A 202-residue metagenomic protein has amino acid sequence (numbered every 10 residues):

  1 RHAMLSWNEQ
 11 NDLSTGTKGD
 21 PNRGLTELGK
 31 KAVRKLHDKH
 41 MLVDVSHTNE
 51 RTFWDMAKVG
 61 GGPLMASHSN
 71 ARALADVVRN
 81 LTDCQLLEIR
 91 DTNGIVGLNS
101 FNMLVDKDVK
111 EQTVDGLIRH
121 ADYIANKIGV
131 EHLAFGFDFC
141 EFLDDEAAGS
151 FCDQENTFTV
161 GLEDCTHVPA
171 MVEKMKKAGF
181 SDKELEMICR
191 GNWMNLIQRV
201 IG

Functional and structural regions predicted by a protein language model:
R1-V105, I118, D122-A125, H132 (+2 more regions): Extended, charged catalytic domains and RNA/DNA-binding interfaces, predominantly in divalent-metal-using enzymes
D12-T17, E146, C152-E155: Enzymes and membrane/adaptor proteins characterized by extended Gly/Ser/Thr/Asp/Glu-rich, aromatic-dotted
G97, L133-G136, E184-C189: Conserved active-site loop/cleft motifs that coordinate metal ions or position small ligands
S100, I128-D153, G161: Short acidic/histidine-rich active-site segments
D108-K110, T157-G161: Second-shell loop/turn segments in exported
K110, D144-S150, I197-G202: Short glycine/threonine-rich loop-to-helix capping motif typified by GTGT followed within a few residues by an Asp-Pro
Q112-G116: Membrane-interface soluble catalytic domains
G161-G202: Mid-to-C-terminal alpha-helical segments outside catalytic/metal-binding sites
